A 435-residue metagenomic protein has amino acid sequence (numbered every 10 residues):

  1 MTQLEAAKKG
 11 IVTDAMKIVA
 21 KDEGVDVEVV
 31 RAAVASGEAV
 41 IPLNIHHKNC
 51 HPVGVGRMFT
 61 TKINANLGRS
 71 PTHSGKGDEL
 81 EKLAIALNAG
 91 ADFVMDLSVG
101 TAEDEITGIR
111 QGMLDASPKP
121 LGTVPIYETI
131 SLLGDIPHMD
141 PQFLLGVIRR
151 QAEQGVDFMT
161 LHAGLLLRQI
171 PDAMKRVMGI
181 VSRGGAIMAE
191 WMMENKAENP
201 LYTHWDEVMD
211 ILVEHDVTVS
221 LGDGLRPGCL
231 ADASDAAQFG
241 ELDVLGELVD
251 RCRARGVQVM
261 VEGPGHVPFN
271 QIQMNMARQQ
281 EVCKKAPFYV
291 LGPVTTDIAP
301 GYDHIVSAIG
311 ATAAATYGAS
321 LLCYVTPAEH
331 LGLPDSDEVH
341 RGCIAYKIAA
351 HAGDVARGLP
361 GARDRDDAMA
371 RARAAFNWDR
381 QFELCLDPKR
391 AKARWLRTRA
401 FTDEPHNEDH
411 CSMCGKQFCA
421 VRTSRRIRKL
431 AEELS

Functional and structural regions predicted by a protein language model:
T2-A6, I11-T296, Y302, A308-L321 (+1 more regions): Alpha/beta enzyme core
P171-N195, P227-A233, G332-S435: Catalytic or ion-coupling anion/metal-binding cores of large enzyme and transporter domains
D216, K285, V306-A311, A319 (+3 more regions): Active-site lining segments that contact anionic ligands and/or coordinate catalytic metals
I298-S307, T312-L359: C-terminal catalytic subdomain
